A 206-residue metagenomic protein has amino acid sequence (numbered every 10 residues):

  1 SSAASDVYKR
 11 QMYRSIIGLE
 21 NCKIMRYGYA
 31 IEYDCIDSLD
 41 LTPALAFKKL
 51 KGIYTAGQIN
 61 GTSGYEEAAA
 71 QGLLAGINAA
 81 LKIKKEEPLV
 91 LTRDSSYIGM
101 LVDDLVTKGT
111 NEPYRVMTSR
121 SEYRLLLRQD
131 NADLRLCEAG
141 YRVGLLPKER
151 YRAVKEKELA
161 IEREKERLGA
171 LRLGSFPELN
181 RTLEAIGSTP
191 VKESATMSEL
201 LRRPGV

Functional and structural regions predicted by a protein language model:
S2-Y8: Short, small-residue-biased leader/transition segments that mark boundaries at the very start of proteins
K9-T62, V90-D103: A glycine-rich dinucleotide-binding beta-alpha-beta segment and adjacent secondary-structure elements that constitute
Y27-I36, P88-L105, S119-S121, A153-A160 (+1 more regions): A glycine-rich phosphate-binding loop feature that marks nucleotide/adenosyl-phosphate handling sites
Q58-E66, E122-R124: Glycine-rich phosphate/pyrophosphate-binding beta-alpha loops
A68-L89: Internal hydrophobic alpha-helix adjacent to the cofactor/substrate pocket in enzyme cavities
K85-K148, R152: Mid-to-C-terminal Rossmann-like scaffold of FAD/NAD(P)H-dependent oxidoreductases
R120, C137-R142, L146-V206: Extended, charge-enriched "interface" segments that sit outside catalytic cores
